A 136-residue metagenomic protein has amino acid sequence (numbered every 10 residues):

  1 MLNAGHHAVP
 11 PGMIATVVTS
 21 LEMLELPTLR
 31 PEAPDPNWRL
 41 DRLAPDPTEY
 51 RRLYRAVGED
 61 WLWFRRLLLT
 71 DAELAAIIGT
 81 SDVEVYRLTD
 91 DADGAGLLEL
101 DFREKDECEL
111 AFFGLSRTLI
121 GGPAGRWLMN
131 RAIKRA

Functional and structural regions predicted by a protein language model:
M1-W38: Acyl-donor-binding surface of acyltransferase catalytic domains
D35-R66: Short amphipathic alpha-helix that is part of the acyltransferase structural core
R51-Y54, I78, I133: A generic alpha-helix structural signal
R65-L69, P123: Conserved phosphate-coordination/catalytic loops
L69, I78-R117: A conserved beta-strand-loop-helix scaffold within acyl/acetyltransferase catalytic domains
L115, G121-A136: Conserved acetyl-CoA-binding loop-helix of GNAT-fold acetyltransferases
